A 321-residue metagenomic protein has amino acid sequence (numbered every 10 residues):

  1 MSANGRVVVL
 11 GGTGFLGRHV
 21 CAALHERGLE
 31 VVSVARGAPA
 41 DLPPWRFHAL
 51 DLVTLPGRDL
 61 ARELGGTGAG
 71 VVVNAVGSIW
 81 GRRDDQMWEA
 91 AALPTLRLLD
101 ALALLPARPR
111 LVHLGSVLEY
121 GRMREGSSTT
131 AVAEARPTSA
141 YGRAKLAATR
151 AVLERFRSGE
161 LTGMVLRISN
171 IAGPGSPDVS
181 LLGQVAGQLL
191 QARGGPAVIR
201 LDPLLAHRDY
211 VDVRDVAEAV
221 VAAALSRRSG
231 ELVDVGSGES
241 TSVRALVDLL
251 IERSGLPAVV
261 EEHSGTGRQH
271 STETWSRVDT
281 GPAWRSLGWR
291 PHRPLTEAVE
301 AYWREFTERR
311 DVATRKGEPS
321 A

Functional and structural regions predicted by a protein language model:
V7-R27: N-terminal Rossmann NAD(P)H-binding glycine-rich loop of SDR-like oxidoreductase domains
D41-P56: Rossmann-fold cofactor-recognition segment
L52-A90: NAD(P)H-binding glycine-rich loop region in Rossmannoid oxidoreductase-like domains and their noncatalytic homologs
Q86-R97, A135, R143-A144: Glycine-rich NAD(P)-binding loop of the Rossmann-fold in SDR/ketoreductase-type enzymes
L96-A140: Conserved Rossmann-fold NAD(P)-dependent oxidoreductase catalytic core, especially the SDR/UDP-sugar
E125, L153-R208, V213, D248-R253: NAD(P)-dependent short-chain dehydrogenase/reductase
R136-M164: Active-site Tyr-X1-5-Lys
A192-A321: C-terminal substrate-binding subdomain of Rossmann-fold SDR/epimerase-dehydratase oxidoreductases
